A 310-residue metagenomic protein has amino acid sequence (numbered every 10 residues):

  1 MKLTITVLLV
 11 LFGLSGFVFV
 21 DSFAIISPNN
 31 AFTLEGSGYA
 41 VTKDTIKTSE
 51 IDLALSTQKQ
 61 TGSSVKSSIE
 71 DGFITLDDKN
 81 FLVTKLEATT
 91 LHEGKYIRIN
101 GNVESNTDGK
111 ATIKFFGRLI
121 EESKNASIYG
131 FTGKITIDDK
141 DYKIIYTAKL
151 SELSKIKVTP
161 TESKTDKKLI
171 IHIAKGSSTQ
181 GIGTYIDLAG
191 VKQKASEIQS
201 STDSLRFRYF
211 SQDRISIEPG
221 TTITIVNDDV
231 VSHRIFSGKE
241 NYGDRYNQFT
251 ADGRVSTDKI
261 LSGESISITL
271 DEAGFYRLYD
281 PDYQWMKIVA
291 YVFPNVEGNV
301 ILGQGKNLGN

Functional and structural regions predicted by a protein language model:
T4-L14: Sec-dependent N-terminal signal peptides
I5, V18-E35, D52, K157-L188: Extracytoplasmic entry segments of secretory-pathway proteins
S22-K157: Central antiparallel beta-sheet cores of small beta-barrel/beta-sandwich binding domains
H92-G94, D108, E122-K124, E218 (+2 more regions): Surface-exposed coil/turn segments at beta-strand junctions on protein surfaces, enriched
K157-Q180, Y209, D258-N310: Extracellular/periplasmic metallocenter environments
K168-T221: N-terminal edge beta-strand
S211-F236, S265-L270: Beta-strand cores of secreted/periplasmic/IMS beta-sandwich domains, seen most often in copper-related folds
D228-S262, P281, K287-I288: Histidine- and aromatic-enriched segments that form or immediately flank copper-ligand environments
